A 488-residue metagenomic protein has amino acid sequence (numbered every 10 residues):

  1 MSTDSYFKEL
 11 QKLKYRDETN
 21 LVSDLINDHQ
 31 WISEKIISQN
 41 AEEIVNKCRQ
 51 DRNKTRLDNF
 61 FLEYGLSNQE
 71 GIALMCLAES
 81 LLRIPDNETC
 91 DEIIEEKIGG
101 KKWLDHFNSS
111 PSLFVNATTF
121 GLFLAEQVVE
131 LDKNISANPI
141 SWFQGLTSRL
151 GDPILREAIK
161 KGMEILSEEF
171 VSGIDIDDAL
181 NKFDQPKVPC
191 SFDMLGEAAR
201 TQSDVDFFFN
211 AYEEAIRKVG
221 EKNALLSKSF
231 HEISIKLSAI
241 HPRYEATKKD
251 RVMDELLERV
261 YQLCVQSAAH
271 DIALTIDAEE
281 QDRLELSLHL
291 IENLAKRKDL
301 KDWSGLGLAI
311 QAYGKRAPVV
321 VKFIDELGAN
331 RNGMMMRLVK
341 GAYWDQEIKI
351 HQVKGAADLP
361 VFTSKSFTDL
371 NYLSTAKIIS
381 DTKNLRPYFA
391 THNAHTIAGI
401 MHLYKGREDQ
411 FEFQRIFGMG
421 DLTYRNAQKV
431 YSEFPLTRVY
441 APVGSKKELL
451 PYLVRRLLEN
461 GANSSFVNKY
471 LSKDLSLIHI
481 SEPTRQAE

Functional and structural regions predicted by a protein language model:
M1-L195, A199, V205-H231: Extended, charge-enriched "interface" segments that sit outside catalytic cores
E79-D86, R200, R217, K296 (+4 more regions): Non-catalytic alpha-helical coupling and interface elements of nucleotide-dependent molecular machines and regulators
P153-M163, K236-R243, I350-A356: N-terminal small/glycine-rich loop or linker at the start of catalytic domains across soluble metabolic enzymes
D175-P186, L195-G196, T201, V205-E280 (+1 more regions): Metal-dependent enolase-superfamily TIM-barrel catalytic cores that perform enediolate-based chemistry
H241-T275, E279-L471: Active-site capping/gating regions of soluble enzymes
K473-S476: Long, charged, helix-prone linker segments
I478-E482, Q486-E488: Single conserved hydrophobic/aromatic residue that forms the stacking wall/gate of nucleotide- or nucleobase-binding
